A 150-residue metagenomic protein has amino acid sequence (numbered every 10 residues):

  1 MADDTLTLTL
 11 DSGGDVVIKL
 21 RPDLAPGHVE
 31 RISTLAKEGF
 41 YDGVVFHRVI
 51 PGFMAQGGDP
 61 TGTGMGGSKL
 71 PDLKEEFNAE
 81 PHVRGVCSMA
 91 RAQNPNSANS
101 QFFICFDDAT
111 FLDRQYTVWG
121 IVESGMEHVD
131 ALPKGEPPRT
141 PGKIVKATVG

Functional and structural regions predicted by a protein language model:
M1-G150: Cyclophilin-like peptidyl-prolyl cis-trans isomerases
